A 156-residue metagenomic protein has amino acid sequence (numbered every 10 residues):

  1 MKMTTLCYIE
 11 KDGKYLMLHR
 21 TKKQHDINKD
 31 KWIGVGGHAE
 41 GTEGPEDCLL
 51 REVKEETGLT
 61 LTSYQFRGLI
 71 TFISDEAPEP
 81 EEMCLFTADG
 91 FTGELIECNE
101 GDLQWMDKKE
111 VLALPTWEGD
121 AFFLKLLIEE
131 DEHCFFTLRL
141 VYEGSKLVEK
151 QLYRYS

Functional and structural regions predicted by a protein language model:
M1-M17, H38: Conserved N-terminal beta-strand and adjoining loop/helix that marks the start of the Nudix/MutT-like hydrolase domain
M3-T5, G13, E81-M83, G101 (+1 more regions): Change "...and in nucleic-acid phosphodiester-cleaving endonucleases..." to "...and in nucleic-acid processing enzymes
K14-L16, T21, H25, R51-E55 (+1 more regions): Recognition helices and adjacent regulatory flanks at domain boundaries
D26-D30: A conserved beta-turn-beta hairpin within the catalytic core of GNAT-like acetyltransferases that forms part
W32-H38: Short glycine-enriched, charge-decorated loop/helix-capping segments at active-site entrances that position
A39-T62, F72-L126, E149-S156: Unchanged
E129-S156: Charged phosphate-binding loop/patch that engages nucleotide di/tri-phosphates or the phosphate backbone of nucleic
